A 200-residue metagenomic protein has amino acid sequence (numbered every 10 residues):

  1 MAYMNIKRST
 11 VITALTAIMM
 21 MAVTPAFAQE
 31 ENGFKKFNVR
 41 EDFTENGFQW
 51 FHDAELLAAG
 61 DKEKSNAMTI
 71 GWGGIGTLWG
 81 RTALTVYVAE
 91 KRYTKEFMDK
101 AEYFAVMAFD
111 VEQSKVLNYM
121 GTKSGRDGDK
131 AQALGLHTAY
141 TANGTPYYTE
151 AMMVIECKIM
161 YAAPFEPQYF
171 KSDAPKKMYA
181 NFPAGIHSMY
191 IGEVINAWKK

Functional and structural regions predicted by a protein language model:
A2-A14: Bacterial N-terminal signal peptides that target proteins for export
T13-A22: Bacterial N-terminal signal peptides
T24-A28: Sec/Tat signal peptide C-region and signal peptidase I cleavage site
Q29-K200: Active-site-proximal mixed secondary-structure blocks
